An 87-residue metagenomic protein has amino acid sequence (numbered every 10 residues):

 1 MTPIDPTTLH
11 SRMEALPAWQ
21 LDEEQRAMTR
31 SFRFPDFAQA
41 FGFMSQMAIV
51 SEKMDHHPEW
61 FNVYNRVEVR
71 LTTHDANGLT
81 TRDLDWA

Functional and structural regions predicted by a protein language model:
M1-E23: Short acidic N-proximal helix/loop "leader" segments that mark the beginning of a domain or an inter-domain linker
Q20-E23, E59-V63: Short beta-strand
Q25-M28, E68: Alpha-helical transmembrane bundle of multi-pass secondary transport proteins
A27-P35: Short, well-ordered beta-strand elements within core beta-sheets of diverse protein domains
A40: Flexible nucleotide-interacting loop at or near the entrance of a catalytic core
F43-M47, L84-A87: Short amphipathic alpha-helices in soluble, non-transmembrane regions that often serve as interface/regulatory elements
Q46-P58: Short arginine-rich
V69-A87: C-terminal structural segments of small proteins and small subunits
